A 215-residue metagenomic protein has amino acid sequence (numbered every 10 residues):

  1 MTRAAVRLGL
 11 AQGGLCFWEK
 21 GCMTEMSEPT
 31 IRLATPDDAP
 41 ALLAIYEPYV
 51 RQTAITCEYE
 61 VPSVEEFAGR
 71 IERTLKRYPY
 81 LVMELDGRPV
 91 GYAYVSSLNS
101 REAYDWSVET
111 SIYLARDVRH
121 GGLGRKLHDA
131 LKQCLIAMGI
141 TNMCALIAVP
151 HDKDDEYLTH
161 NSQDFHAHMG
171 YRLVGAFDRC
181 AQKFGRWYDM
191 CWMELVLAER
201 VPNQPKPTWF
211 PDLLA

Functional and structural regions predicted by a protein language model:
P29, R88-Y92, Y188: Glycine-rich phosphate/pyrophosphate-binding loop shared by adenosine-nucleotide-utilizing enzymes
T30-L42: A short beta-loop-alpha structural element at the N-terminal edge of CoA-dependent acyl/N-acetyltransferase catalytic
L43-R70: Conserved GNAT-fold acetyl-CoA-binding loop/helix
V61-D117, H128, C134, M138 (+1 more regions): Acetyl-CoA-dependent GNAT
S111-H120, A148-D152: A short, internal acetyl-CoA/4′-phosphopantetheine-binding micro-motif in the GNAT/acyltransferase core
H120-I136, H160-D164, H168: Conserved acetyl-CoA-binding loop-helix of GNAT-fold acetyltransferases
L135-L158: Conserved GNAT acetyl-CoA-binding A-motif
R179-A215: C-terminal "cap" of GNAT-fold acetyltransferases
